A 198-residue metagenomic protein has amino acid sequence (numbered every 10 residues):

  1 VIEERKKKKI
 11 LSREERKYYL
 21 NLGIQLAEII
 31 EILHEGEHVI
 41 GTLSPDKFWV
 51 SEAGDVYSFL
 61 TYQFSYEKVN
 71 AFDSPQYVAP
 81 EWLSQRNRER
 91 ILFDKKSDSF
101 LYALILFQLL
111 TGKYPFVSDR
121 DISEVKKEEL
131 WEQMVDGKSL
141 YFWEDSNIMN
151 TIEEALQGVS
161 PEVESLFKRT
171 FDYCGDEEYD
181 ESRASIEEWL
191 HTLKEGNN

Functional and structural regions predicted by a protein language model:
V1-L20: Conserved structural core of kinase catalytic domains
N21-G23, I30-A53: Catalytic-loop of the protein kinase fold
T42-R86: Activation segment/activation loop of eukaryotic-type protein kinase catalytic domains
E89-D94: Activation segment
D98: Conserved catalytic-loop aspartate of Hanks-type protein kinases
F107-E164: Conserved C-lobe activation region of Hanks-type protein kinase-like domains
F171-N197: Terminal C-lobe "cap" of eukaryotic-type protein kinase domains
